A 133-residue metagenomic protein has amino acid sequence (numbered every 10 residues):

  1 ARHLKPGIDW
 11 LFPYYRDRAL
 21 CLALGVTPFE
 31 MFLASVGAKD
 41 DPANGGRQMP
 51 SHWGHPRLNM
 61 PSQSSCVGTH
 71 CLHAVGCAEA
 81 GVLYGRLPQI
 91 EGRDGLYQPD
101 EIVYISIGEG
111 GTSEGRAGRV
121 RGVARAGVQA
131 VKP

Functional and structural regions predicted by a protein language model:
A1-K132: Cofactor-binding active-site loop characterized by glycine-rich and histidine/acidic residues
